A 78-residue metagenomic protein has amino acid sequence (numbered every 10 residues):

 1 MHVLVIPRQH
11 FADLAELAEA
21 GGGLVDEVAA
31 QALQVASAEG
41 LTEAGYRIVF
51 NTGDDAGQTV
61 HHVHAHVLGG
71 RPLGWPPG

Functional and structural regions predicted by a protein language model:
M1-G78: HIT superfamily nucleotide-processing domains
